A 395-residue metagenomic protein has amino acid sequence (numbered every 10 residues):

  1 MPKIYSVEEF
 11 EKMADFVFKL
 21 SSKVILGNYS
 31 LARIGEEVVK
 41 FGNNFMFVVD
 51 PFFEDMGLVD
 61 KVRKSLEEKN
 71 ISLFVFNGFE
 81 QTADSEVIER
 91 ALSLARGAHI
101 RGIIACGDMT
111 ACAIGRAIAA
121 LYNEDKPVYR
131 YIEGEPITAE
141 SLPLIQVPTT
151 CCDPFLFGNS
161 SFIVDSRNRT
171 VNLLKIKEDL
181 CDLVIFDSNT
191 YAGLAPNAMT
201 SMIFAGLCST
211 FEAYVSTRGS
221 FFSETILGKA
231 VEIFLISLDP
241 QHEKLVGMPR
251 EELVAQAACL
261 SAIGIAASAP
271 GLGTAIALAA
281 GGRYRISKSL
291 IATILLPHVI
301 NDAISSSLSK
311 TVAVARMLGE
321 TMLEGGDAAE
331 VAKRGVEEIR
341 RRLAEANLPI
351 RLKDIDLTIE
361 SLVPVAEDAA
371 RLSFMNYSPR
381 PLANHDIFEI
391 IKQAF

Functional and structural regions predicted by a protein language model:
P2-G102, L352: ATP/NTP phosphate-donor binding region
L31-I34, D55-L58, S85-E86, T110-A117 (+3 more regions): Short glycine/serine/threonine-rich phosphate/pyrophosphate-binding segments that cradle anionic phosphate groups
K64, S160-S268: Carboxylate- and glycine-rich phosphate/diphosphate-binding segment that chelates Mg2+/Mn2+
E86-N189: Glycine/threonine-rich beta-strand-loop-alpha-helix active-site module that forms ligand/phosphate-binding
C152-D153, C259-S287, A292, L372-Y377: Glycine-rich phosphate/pyrophosphate-binding beta-alpha loops
R283-S361: Gly/Pro-rich interdomain helix-loop hinge
T358-F395: Short, amphipathic C-terminal "tail helix"
